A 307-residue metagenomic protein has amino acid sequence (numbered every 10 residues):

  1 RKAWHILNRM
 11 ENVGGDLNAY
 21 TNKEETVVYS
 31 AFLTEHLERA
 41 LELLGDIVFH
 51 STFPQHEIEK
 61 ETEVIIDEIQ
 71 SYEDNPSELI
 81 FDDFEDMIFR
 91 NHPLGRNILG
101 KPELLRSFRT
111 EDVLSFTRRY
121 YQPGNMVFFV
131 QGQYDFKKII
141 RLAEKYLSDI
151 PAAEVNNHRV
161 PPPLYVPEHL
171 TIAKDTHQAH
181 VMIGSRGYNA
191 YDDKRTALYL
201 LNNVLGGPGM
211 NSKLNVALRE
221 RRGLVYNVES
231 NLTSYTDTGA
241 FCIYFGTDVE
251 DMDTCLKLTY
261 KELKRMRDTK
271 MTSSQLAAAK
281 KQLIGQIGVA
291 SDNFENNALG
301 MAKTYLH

Functional and structural regions predicted by a protein language model:
R1: Active-site SXXK
H5-P161, T171-I172, T176, V181 (+4 more regions): Charge-rich, well-structured scaffold segments of protease-associated domains
P167-E168: Flexible, small-/acidic-enriched active-site or ligand-binding loops
K194-T196: Short glycine/proline-enriched turns and hinge-like loops at secondary-structure junctions
N215: Phosphate-proximal small/polar/acidic motifs at interfaces that engage nucleotide phosphates, polyphosphates
